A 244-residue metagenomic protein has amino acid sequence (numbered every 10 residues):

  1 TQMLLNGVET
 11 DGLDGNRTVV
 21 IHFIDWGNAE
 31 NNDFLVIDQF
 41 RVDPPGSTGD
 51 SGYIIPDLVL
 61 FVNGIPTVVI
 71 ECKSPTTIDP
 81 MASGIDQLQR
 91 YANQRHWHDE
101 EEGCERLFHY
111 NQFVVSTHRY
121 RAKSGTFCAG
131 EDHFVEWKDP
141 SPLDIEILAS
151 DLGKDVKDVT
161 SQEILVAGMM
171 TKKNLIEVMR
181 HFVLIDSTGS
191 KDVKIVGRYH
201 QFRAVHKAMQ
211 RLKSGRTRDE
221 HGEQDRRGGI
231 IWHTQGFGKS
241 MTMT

Functional and structural regions predicted by a protein language model:
T1-T244: ATP-dependent helicase/translocase motor core
